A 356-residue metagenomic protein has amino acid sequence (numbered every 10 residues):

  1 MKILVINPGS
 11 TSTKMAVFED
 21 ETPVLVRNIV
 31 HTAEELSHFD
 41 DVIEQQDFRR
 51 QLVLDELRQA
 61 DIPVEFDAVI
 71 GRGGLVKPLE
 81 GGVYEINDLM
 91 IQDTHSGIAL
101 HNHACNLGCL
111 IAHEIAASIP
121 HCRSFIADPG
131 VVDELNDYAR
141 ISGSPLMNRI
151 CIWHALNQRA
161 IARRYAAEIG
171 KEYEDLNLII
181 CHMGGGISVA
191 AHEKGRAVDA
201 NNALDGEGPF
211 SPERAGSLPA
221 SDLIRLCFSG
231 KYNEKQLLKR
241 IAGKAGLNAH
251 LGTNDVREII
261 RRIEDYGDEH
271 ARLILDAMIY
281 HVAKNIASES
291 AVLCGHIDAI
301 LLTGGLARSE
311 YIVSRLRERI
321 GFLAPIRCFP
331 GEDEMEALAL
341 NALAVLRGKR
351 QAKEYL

Functional and structural regions predicted by a protein language model:
K2-I6, D67-I70, L178-H182: Short glycine-aspartate micro-motif
I3-E44: Short glycine-rich, Thr/Ser-proximal phosphate-binding strand/loop in the N-terminal lobe of ATP-dependent enzymes
V53-A68, A167-E172, I286-D298: Phosphate/pyrophosphate-binding loops at sites that engage ATP/ADP/AMP, CoA/4′-phosphopantetheine, polyphosphate
L57-C105, R123, V131-G143: Short beta-strand-loop/turn "lid" adjacent to the catalytic site in phosphate-handling enzymes
L107-E114, I141-N177, K194, V198-N254 (+1 more regions): Glycine-rich phosphate-binding loop plus the immediately following alpha-helix
K239-C294: Adenine-nucleotide phosphate-binding core of ATP-dependent small-molecule kinases
I297-L316: Glycine-rich phosphate-binding loops at beta-strand->alpha-helix junctions
E310, S314-L340: Conserved phosphate-binding/catalytic loops in two-lobed NTP-binding clefts
